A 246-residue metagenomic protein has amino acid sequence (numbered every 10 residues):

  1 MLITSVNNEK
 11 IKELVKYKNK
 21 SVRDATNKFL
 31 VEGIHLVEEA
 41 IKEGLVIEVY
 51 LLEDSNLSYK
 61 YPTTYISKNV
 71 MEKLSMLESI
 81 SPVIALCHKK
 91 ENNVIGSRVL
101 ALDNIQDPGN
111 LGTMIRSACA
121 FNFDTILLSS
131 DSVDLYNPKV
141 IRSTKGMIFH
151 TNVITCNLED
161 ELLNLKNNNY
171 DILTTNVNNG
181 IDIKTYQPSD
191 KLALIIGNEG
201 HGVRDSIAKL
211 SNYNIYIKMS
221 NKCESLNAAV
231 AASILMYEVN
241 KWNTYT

Functional and structural regions predicted by a protein language model:
M1-D54, S132-V133: Boundary-proximal intrinsically disordered activation/regulatory segments immediately upstream of a helical core
L2-S5, V31, T64-S67, T151-E161: Short acidic-hydrophobic, aromatic-tinged amphipathic segments that line or gate anion-handling sites
K42, V94-N179: RNA substrate-binding interface of SAM-dependent RNA methyltransferases
Y59-M71, S97, D190-A193, N212: Active-site regions of enzymes building and remodeling cell-envelope glycoconjugates
T63-H88: Glycine/small-residue-rich loop that forms an oxyanion/phosphate-binding "nest" at active or ligand-binding sites
I66-S67, D103, S129-S130, N152 (+1 more regions): Short beta->alpha connector loops at strand-helix junctions that form conserved, small/polar/Pro-enriched
A120-F121, V140-M147, D205-T246: Structured adenosyl-cofactor binding patch, chiefly the S-adenosyl-L-methionine
T174-C223: Active-site/ligand-binding-proximal alpha/beta "capping" segment
